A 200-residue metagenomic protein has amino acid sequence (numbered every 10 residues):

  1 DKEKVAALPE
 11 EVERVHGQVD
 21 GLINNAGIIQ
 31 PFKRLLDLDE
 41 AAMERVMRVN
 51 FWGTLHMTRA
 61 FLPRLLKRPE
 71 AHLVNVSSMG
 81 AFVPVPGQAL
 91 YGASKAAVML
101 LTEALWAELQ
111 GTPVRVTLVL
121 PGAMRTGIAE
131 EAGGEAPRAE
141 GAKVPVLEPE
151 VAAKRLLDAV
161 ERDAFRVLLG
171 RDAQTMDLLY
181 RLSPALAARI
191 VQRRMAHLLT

Functional and structural regions predicted by a protein language model:
D1-A7, E40: The beta1-alpha1 cofactor-binding region of Rossmann-like NAD(H)/NADP(H)-dependent oxidoreductases
E11-L22, P31: A glycine-rich helix->loop->beta "capping" turn within Rossmann-like NAD(P)(H)-dependent oxidoreductase domains
K33-L35, A42-E44: Substrate-binding pocket helix/loop in short-chain dehydrogenase/reductase
L36, V85-A89: Active-site loop immediately N-terminal to the catalytic Tyr-X3-Lys motif of short-chain dehydrogenase/reductase
T58, S94: Active-site helix of classical SDR
S78: Residue(s) in the substrate-gating loop at a strand-loop-helix junction that position the organic substrate next
A107-R171, R189: SDR active-site lid
